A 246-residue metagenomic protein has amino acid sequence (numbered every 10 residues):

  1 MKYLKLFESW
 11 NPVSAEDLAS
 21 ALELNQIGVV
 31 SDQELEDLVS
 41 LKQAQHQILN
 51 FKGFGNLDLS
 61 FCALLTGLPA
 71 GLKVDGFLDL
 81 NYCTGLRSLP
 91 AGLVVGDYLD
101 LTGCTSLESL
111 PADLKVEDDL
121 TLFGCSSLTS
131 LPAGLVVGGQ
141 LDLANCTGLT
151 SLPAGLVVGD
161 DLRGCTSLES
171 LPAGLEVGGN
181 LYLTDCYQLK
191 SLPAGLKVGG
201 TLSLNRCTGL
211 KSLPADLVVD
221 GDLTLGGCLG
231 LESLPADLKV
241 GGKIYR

Functional and structural regions predicted by a protein language model:
M1-A63, L238-G241, Y245-R246: N-terminal capping/linker segments that flank leucine-rich repeat
Y3-L6, P12, Q26, Q43 (+6 more regions): N-terminal cationic leader/targeting segments used for protein routing and processing
N25, S31, E36-V39, Q43 (+8 more regions): Extended recognition/assembly regions associated with phosphoester-bond processing machinery
I48, L65-P69, L89-A91, L110-A112 (+6 more regions): The feature encodes a structural signal of leucine-rich repeats
G53-L64, V74-G85, L93-S106, L114-S127 (+6 more regions): Concave beta-strand-loop units of leucine-rich repeat
